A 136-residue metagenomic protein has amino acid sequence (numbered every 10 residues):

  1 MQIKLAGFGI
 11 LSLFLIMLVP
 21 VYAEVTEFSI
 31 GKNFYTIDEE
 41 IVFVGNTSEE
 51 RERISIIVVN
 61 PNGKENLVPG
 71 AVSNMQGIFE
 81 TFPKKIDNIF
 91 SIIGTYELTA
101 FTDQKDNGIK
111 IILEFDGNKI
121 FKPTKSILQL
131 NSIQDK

Functional and structural regions predicted by a protein language model:
Q2-I3, K136: C-terminal end-of-chain detector
I3-G9, P20-S29, N33-I120: Ser/Thr-rich low-complexity repeats and stalk/linker segments
S12-L18: Hydrophobic core
I30-Y35, I127-D135: Short beta-strand segments of immunoglobulin-like
I57-V59, T124-N131: Long, charge-enriched amphipathic alpha-helical scaffolds and associated charged IDRs in eukaryotic peripheral-membrane
D116-T124, Q134-D135: Extracellular interdomain linker/stem segments of modular secreted and single-pass surface proteins
